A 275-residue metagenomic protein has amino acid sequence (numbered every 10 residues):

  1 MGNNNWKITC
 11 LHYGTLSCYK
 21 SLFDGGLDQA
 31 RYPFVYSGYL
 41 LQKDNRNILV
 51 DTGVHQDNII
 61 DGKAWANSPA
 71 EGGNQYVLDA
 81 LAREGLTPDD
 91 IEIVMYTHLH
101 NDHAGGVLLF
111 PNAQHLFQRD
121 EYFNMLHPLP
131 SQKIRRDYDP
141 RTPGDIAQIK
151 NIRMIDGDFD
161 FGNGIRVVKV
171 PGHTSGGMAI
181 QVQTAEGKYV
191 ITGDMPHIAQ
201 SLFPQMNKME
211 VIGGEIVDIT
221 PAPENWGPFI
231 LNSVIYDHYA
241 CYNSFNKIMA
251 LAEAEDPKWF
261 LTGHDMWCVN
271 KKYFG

Functional and structural regions predicted by a protein language model:
M1-G2, G72-Q75, A80-L86, D90 (+3 more regions): Metallo-beta-lactamase
M1-S68, K247, A254-E255, K272-G275: Zn-dependent metallo-beta-lactamase
K7-C10, G38-Q42, D156-A185: Core dinuclear metal-dependent hydrolase active-site scaffold
S17, Q56-N58, F123, H197-A199 (+1 more regions): Feature marks short, surface-exposed loop/turn motifs that line or immediately flank catalytic pockets and channel
T52-V54, L99, E121, G172-T174 (+2 more regions): Active-site metal-binding loops of divalent metal-dependent hydrolases
N67-D79, E186-K188, T192-G275: Cap/insert and terminal regions of metallo-dependent hydrolase folds
I91-D102: Metallo-beta-lactamase
V107-P111: Short, conserved loop/helix-junction motifs that constitute active-site signature segments in enzyme catalytic cores
